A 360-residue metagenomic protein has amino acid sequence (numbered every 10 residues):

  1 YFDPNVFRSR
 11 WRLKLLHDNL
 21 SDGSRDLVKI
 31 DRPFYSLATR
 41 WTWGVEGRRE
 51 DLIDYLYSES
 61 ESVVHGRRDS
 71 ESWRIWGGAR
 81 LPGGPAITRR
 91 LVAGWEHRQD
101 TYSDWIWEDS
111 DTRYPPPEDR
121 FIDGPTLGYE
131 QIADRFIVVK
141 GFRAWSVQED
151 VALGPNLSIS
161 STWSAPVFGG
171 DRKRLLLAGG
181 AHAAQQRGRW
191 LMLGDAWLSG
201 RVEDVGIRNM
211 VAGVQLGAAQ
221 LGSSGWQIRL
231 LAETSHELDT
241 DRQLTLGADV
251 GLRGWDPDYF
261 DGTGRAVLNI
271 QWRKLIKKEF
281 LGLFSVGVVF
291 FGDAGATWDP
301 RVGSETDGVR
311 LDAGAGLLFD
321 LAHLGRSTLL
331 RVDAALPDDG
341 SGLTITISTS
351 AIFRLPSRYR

Functional and structural regions predicted by a protein language model:
F2, R25-D31, G44-E46, D54-S62 (+8 more regions): Outer-membrane beta-barrel translocator domains and adjoining extracellular loop/strand segments of Gram-negative
F2-I106, T112: Transmembrane beta-barrel wall of Gram-negative outer-membrane proteins
W11, H17, D26-I30, F34 (+8 more regions): Long, contiguous hydrophobic alpha-helical segments, chiefly transmembrane helices and signal peptides
G23, G66-S70, A86, E118-I122 (+6 more regions): Active-site-proximal structural scaffolding
S24-D26, R49-D51, D69-W73, W95-T101 (+7 more regions): Transmembrane beta-barrel architecture of outer-membrane proteins
V64-D69, I106, P116, E203 (+1 more regions): Extracellular/periplasm-exposed beta-strand and loop segments of Gram-negative cell-envelope proteins, dominated by
W76-M192: Long, internal scaffold/assembly segments composed of regular secondary structure
N156-R360: C-terminal transmembrane beta-barrel domains of outer membrane proteins
